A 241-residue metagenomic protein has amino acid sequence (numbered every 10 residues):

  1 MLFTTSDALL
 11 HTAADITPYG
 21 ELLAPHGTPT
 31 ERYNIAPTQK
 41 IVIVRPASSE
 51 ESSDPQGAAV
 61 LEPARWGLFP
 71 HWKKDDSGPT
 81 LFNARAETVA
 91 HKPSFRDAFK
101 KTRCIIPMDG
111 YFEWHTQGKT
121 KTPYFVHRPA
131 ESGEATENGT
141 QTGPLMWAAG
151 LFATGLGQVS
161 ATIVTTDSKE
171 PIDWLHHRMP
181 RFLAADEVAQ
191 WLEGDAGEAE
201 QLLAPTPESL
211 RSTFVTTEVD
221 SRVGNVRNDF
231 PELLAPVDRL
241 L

Functional and structural regions predicted by a protein language model:
M1-L241: Short linear sequence motif anchored by a di-proline
